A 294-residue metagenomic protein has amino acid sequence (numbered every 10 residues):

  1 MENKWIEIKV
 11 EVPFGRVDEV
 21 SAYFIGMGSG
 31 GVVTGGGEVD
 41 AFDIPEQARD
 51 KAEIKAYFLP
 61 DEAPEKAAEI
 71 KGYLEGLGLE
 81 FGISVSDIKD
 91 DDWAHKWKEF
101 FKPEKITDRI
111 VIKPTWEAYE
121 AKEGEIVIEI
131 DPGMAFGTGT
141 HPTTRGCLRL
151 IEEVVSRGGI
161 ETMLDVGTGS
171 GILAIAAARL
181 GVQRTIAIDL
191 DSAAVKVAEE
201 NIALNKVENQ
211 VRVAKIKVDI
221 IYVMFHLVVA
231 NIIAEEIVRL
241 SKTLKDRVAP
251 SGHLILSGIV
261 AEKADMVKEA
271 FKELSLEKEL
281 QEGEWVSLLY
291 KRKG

Functional and structural regions predicted by a protein language model:
N3-K122: N-terminal auxiliary segments of SAM/dcSAM-dependent transferases
E7, K105, V111, V127-D131 (+3 more regions): Conserved beta-strand segments that form the floor/walls of ligand-binding pockets within enzyme and binding domains
I25, L148, I175-A178, S241 (+1 more regions): A structural alpha-helix within SAM-dependent methyltransferase catalytic domains
G31, R184, L254-I255: A short hydrophobic/small-residue beta-strand
P103-M134, T138-P142, L148: Proteins enriched for Cys/Gly/acidic motifs involved in redox and nucleic-acid/cofactor modification
M134, T138-I221: Conserved SAM/SAH cofactor-binding pocket of Class I
R149, L190-G294: S-adenosylmethionine
